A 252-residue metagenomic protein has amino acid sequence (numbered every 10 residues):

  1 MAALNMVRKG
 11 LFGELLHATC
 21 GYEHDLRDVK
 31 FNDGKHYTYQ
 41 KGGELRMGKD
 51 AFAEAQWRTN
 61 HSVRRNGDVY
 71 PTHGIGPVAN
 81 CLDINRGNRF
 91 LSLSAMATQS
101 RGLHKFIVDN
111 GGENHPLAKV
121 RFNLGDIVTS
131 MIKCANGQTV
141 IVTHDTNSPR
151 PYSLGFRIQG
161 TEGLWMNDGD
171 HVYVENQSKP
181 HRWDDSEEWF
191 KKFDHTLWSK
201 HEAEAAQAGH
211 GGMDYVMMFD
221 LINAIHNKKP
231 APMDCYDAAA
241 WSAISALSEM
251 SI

Functional and structural regions predicted by a protein language model:
M1-R121, L221: Predominantly a Rossmann-like dinucleotide-binding segment in NAD(P)-dependent oxidoreductases
L26-D28, S148-P151, M166: Short glycine/serine/proline-enriched coil/turn segments at secondary-structure junctions
G42, Q99-G125, T129, K133-C134 (+1 more regions): C-terminal glycine/acidic-rich active-site capping loop/insertion
D68-P71, P232-A238: Conserved loop-to-helix N-cap of the C-terminal "lid" that shapes the substrate pocket in Rossmann-like
L124, T143-Y152: Glycine-rich phosphate/pyrophosphate-binding beta-alpha loops
D234-I252: A contiguous, mid-protein "functional segment" used to position or interact with cofactors/ions or partner subunits
